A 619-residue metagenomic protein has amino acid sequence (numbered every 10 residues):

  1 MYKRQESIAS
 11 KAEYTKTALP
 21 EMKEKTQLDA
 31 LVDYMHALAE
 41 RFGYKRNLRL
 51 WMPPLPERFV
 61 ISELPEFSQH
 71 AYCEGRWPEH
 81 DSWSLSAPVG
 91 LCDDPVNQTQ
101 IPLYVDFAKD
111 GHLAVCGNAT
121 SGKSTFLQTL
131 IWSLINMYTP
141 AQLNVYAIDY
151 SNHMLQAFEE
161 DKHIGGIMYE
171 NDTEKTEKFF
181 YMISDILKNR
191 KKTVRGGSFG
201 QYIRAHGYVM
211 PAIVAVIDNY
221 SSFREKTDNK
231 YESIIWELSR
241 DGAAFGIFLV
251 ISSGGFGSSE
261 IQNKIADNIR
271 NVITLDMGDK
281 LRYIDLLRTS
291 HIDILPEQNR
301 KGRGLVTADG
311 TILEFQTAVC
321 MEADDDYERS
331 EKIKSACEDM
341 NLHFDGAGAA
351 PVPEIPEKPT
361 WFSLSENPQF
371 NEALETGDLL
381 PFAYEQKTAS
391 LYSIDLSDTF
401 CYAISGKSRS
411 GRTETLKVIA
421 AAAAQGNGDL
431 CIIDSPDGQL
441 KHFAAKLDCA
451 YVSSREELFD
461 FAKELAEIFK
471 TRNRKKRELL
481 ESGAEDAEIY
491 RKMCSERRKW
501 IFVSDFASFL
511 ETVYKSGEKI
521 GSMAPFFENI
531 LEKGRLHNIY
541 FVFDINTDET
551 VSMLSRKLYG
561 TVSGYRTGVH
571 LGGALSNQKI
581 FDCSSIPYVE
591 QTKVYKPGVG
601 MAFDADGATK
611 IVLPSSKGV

Functional and structural regions predicted by a protein language model:
M1, A71-G200, R204-M277, L281 (+5 more regions): P-loop NTPase catalytic phosphate-binding loop
M1-L91, E260-A383, S552-V619: Phosphate-binding and hydrolysis-coupling loops of NTP-dependent motor/remodeling domains
